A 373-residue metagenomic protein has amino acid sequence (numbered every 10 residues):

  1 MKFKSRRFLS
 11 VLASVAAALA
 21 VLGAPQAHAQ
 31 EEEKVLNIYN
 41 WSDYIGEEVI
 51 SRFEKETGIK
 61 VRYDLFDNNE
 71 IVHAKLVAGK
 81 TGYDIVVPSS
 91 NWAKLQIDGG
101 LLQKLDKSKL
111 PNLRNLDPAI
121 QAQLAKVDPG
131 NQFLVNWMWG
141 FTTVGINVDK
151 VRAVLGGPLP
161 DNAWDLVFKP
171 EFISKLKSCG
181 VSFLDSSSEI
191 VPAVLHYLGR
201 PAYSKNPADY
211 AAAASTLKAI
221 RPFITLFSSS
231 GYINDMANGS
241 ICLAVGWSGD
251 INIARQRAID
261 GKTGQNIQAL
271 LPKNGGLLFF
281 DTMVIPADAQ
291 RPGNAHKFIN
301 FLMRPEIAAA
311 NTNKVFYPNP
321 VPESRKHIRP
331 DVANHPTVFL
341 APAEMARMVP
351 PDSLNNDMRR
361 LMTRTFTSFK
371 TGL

Functional and structural regions predicted by a protein language model:
A29-Q96: Early extracytoplasmic/lumenal segment of secretory-pathway proteins
V87-F223, S228-A237: Extracytoplasmic ligand-binding site segments that recognize negatively charged/polar headgroups
W92-L95, L243-G264: A ligand-binding cleft/hinge motif common to bilobed small-molecule-binding domains
Q103-R114, L134, D165, G261-L277 (+1 more regions): Short beta-strand->loop
G145-K150, H196-G199, F279-R291, A310: A bilobed periplasmic-binding-protein/Venus flytrap-type ligand-binding module shared by bacterial periplasmic
Y210-A219, T225, T263-V284: Periplasmic-binding protein-like
N234, P342-L373: Conserved C-terminal helix/tail region of periplasmic/extracytoplasmic solute-binding proteins
P286-R347: Mature extracytoplasmic/periplasmic domains
